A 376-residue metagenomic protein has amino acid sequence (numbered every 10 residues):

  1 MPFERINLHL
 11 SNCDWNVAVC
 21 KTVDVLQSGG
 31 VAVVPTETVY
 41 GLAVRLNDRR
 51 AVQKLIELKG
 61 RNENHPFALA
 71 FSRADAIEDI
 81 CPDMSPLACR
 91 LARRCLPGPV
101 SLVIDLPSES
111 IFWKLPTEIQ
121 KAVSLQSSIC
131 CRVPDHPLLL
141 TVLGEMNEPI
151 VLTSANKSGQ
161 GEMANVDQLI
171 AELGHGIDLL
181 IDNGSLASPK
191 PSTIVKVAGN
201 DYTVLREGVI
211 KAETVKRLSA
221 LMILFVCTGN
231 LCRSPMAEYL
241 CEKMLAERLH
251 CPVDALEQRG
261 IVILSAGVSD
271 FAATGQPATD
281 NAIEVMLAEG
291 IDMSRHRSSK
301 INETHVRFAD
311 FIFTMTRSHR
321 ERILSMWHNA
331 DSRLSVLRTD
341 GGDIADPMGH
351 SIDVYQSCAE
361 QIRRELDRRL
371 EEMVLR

Functional and structural regions predicted by a protein language model:
M1-V226: Active-site-adjacent structural elements in enzyme catalytic cores
I6, C131, I194, M293 (+3 more regions): Short clusters of hydrophobic/aromatic residues that line enzyme substrate/ligand-binding pockets
K59, L245-L249, I323-W327: Conserved hydrophobic residues forming the short capping helix/wall of the S-adenosyl-L-methionine
Q120, I150-K157, A198-T203, F311 (+1 more regions): Phosphate-binding/catalytic loops
G184, T316-R317: Glycine-rich, N-terminal phosphate-binding loop of Rossmann-like dinucleotide-binding domains
A220-R307, V374-L375: Conserved active-site segments centered on acidic
S234, M315-T316: Replace "coordinates the UDP/GDP/TDP-sugar" with "coordinates nucleotide-activated sugar donors
